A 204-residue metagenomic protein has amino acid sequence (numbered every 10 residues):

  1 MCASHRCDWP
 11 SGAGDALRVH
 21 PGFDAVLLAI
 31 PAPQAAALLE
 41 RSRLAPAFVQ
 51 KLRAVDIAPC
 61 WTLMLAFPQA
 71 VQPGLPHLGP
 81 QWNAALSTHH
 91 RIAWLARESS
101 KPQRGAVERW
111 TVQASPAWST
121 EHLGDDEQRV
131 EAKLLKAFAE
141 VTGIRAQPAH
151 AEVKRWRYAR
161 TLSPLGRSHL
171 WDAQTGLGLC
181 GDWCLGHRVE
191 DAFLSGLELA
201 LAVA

Functional and structural regions predicted by a protein language model:
M1-P21: Conserved beta-strand-loop-beta-strand element in the redox core of flavoprotein oxidoreductases
C2, A58-T62, H90, Q174: Short connector loops at helix/strand junctions that flank enzyme active sites, especially segments positioning acidic
H5, V26, L95, A149-K154: Generic beta-strand hydrophobic packing signal
A16-P80, I144-A146: Central helical "cap/lid" subdomain
R18-V19, R53-V55, N83-L86, S100-R104 (+1 more regions): Short secondary-structure boundary/capping segments
Q34-A35, A70, S100, A159 (+1 more regions): Surface-exposed, flexible loop/turn segments at secondary-structure boundaries
M64-Q72, P76-H122, R129, K133-T142: Active-site substrate-recognition segment that forms the wall of the catalytic cavity or substrate channel
G105-A204: Conserved flavin/dinucleotide-binding core of flavoenzymes
